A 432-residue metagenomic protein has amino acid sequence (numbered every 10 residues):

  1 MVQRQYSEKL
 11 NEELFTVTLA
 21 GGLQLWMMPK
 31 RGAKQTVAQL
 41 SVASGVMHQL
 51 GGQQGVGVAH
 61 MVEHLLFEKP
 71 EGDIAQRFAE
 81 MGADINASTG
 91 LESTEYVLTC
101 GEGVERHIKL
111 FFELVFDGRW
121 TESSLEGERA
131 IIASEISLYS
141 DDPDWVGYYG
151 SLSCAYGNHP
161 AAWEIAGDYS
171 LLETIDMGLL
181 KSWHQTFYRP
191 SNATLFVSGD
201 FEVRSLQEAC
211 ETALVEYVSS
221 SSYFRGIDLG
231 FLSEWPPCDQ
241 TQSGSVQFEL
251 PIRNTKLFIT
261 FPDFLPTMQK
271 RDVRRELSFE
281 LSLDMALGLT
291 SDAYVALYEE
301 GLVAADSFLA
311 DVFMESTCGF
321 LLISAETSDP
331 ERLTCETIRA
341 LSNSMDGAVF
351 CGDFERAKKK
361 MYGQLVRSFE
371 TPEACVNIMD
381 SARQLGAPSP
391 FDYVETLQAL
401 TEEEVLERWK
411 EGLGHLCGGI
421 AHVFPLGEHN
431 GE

Functional and structural regions predicted by a protein language model:
M1-I74, K181-A296, C417-E432: His/Glu-rich zincin catalytic helix
T18, I74-D228, M268, R274 (+1 more regions): Charge-rich, well-structured scaffold segments of protease-associated domains
